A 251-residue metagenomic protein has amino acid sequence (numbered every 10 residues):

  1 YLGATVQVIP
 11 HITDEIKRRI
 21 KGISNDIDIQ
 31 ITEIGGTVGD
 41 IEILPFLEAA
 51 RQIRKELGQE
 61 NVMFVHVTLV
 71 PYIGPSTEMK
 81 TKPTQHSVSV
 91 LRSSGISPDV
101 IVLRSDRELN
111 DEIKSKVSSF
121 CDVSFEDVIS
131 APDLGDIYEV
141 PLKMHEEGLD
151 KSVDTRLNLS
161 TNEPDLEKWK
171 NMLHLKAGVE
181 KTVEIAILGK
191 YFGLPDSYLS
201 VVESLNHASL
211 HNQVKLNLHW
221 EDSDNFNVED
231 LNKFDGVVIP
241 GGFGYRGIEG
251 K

Functional and structural regions predicted by a protein language model:
Y1-D28, T32-K251: N-terminal beta1-alpha1 cap of cysteine-dependent amidohydrolase-like domains
